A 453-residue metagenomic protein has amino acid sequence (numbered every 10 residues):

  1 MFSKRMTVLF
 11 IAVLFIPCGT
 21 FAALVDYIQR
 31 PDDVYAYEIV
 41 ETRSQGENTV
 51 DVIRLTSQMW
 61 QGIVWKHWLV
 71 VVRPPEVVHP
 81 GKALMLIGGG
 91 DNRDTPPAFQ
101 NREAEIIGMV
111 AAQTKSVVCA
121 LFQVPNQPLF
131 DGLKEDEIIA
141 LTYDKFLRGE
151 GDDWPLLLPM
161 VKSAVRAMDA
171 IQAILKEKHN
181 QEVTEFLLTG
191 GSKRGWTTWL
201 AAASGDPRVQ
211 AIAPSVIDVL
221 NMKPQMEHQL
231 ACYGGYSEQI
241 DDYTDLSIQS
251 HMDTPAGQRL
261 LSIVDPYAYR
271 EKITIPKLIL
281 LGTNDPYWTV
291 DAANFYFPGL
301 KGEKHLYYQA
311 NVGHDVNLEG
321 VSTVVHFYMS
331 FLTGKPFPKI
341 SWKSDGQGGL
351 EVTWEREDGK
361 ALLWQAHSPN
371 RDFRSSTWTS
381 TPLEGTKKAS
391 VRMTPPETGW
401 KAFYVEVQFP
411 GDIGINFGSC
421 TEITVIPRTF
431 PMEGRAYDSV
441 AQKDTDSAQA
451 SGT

Functional and structural regions predicted by a protein language model:
I28-V77, G108, L121, D152-L158: N-terminal cap/lid segment of alpha/beta-hydrolase-fold proteins
W68-V71, P80-D91: Short beta-strand element of the alpha/beta-hydrolase
N92-R102, A111, K115-V165, V219-C232: Cap/lid segment of the alpha/beta-hydrolase catalytic domain
L147-S192, V209: Gly/Ser-rich "nucleophile elbow"/oxyanion-hole loop immediately N-terminal to the catalytic nucleophile in hydrolases
L200-Q249, Y307-N311, V316-S322: Hydrolase active-site cap/lid region
I273, I279-L281: Short beta-strand/loop motif that positions the catalytic acidic residue of the alpha/beta-hydrolase fold
P286-A292, V316: Conserved alpha/beta-hydrolase "acid-adjacent" motif
H326-Q365, T377-R392: Surface beta-strand/loop "capping" patches
